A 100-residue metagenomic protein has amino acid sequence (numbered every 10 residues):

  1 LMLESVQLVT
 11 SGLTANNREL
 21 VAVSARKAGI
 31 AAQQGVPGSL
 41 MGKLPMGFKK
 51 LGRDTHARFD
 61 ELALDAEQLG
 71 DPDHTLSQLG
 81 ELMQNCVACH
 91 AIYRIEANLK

Functional and structural regions predicted by a protein language model:
L1-K100: Sequence context surrounding c-type heme c attachment/ligation sites in exported
